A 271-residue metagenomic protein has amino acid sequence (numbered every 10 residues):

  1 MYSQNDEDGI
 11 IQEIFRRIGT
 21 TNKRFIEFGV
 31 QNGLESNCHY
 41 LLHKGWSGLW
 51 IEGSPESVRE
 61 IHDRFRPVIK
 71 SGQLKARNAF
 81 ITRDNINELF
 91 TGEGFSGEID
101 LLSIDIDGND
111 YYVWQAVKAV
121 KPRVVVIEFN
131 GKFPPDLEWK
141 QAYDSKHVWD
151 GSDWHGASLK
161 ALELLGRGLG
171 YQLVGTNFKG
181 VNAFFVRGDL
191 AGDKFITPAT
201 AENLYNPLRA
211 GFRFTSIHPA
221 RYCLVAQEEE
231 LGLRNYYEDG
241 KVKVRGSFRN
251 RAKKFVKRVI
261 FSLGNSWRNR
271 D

Functional and structural regions predicted by a protein language model:
M1-T20, I26, L34, Y40 (+2 more regions): Rossmann-like AdoMet/SAM-dependent catalytic core
Y2-G92, G97-I104, G131-P134: SAM cofactor-binding core of SAM-dependent methyltransferases, primarily the Rossmann-like beta-alpha-beta module
E27, W50, S103, V124-E128 (+2 more regions): A structural signal for short, well-ordered beta-strand segments and their strand-loop junctions that often border
R66-I69, E93, V120, A142-S145 (+1 more regions): Short, hinge-like loop/turn segments at secondary-structure boundaries
Q73, Y112-V148: A short alpha/beta connector and helix-capping loop motif
I99, V113-W114, G170-V174: Short helix-to-loop capping/linker segments positioned immediately adjacent to catalytic or ligand/cofactor-binding
S103-V113: Active-site glycine- and acidic-residue-rich loops that bind and position anionic ligands or nucleotide-like cofactors
